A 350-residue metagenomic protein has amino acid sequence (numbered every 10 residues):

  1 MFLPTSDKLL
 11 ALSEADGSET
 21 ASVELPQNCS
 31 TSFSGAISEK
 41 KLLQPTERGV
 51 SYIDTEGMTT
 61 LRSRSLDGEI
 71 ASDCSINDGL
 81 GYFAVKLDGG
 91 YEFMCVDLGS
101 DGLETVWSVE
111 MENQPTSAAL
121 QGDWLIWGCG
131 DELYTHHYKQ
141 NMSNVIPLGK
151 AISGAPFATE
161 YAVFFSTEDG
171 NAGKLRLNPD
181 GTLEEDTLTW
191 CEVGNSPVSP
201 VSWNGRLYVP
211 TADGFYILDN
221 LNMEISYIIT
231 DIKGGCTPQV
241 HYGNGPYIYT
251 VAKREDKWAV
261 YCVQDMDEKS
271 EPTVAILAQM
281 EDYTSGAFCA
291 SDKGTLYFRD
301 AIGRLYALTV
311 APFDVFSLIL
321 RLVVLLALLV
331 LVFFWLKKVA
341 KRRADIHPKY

Functional and structural regions predicted by a protein language model:
L3, Q44, F83, W127 (+4 more regions): Residue position within the beta-strands of beta-propeller blades
D7-L10, E47-S51, D88-G90, D131-Y134 (+4 more regions): Loop/turn residues immediately N-terminal
S13-G17, D54-M58, D97-G102, H137-N141 (+4 more regions): Short loop/turn segments that connect beta-strands within beta-propeller blades
S18-E24, T59-R64, G102-V109, N141-P147 (+3 more regions): A short beta-strand motif characteristic of beta-propeller blades
C29-I37, G68-I76, E112-L120, K150-A158 (+3 more regions): Repeated scaffold domains used in trafficking and secretory/extracellular systems, primarily beta-propellers
E39-K40, D78-L80, G122-D123, E160-Y161 (+3 more regions): Short coil/turn segments that connect the beta-strands within blades of beta-propeller domains
V201-W203, V209-A212, Y216, Y227-V263: Loop/turn-rich, solvent-exposed surfaces of beta-rich toroidal or solenoidal domains
A275-F333, K341-I346: Blade-level signature of beta-propeller repeat domains, shared across WD40, Kelch, NHL, RCC1 and BNR/Asp-box propellers
